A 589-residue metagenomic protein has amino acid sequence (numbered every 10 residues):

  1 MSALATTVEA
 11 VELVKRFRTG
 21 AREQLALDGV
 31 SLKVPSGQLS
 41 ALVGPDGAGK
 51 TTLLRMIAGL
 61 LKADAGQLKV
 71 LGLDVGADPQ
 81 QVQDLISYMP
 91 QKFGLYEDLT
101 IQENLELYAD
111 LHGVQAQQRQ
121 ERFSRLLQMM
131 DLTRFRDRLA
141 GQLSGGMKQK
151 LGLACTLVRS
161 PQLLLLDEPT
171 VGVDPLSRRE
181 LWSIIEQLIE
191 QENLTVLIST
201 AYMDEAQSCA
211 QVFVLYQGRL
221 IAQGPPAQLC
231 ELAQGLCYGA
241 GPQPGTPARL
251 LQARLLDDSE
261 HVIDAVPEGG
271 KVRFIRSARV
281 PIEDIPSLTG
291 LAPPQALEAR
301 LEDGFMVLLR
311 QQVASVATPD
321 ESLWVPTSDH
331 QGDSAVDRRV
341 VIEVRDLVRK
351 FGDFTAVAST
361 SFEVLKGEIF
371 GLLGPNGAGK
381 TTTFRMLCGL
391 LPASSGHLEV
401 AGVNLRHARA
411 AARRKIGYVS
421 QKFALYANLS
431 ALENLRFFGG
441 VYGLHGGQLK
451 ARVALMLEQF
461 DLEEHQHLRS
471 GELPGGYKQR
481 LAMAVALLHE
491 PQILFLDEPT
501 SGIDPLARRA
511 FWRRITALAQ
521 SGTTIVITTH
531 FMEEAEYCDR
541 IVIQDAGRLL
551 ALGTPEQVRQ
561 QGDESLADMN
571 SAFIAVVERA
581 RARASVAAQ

Functional and structural regions predicted by a protein language model:
A58, C388: Helix-to-loop junction immediately C-terminal to a conserved catalytic motif
G66-A77, Q81-V82, G396-N404, A411-A412: Conserved ABC transporter NBD signature motif
E106, D110, Q117-F135, R436 (+2 more regions): Conserved ABC ATPase "signature" region
L139-L143, N428, R469-L473: Conserved ABC ATPase signature
L164-E168, L494-D497: Catalytic Walker B motif of ABC-type/P-loop ATPase nucleotide-binding domains
Q223-G224, L552-G553: ABC ATPase "signature
